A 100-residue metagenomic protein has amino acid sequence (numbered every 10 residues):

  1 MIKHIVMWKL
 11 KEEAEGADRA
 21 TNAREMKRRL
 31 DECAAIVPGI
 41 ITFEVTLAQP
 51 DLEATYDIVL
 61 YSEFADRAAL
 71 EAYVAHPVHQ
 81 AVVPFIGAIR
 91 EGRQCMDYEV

Functional and structural regions predicted by a protein language model:
M1-Y56, A65-E71, E99-V100: Short S/T/G/P-rich N-terminal loop/turn motif that feeds into the first structured element of a domain
F64-I89, R93: C-terminal structural segments of small proteins and small subunits
G92-V100: A generic hydrophobic-segment detector
